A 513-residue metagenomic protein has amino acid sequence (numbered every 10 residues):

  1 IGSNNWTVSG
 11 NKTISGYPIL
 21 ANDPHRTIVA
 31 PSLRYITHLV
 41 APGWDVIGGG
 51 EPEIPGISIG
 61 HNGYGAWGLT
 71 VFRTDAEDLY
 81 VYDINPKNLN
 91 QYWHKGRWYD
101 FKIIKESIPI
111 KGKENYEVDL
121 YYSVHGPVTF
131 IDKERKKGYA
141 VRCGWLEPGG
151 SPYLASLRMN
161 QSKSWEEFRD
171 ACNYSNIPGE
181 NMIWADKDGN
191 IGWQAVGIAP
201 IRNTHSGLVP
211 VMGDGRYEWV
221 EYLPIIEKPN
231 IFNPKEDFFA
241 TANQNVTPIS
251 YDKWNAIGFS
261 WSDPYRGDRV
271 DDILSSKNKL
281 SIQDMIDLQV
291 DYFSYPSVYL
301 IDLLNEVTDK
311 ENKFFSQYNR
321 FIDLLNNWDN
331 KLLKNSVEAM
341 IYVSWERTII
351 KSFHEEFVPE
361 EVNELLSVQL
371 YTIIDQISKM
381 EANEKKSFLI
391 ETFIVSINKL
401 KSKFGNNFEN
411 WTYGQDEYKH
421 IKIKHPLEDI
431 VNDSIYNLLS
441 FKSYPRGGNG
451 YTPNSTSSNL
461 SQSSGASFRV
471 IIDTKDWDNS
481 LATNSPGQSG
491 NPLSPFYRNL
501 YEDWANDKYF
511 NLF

Functional and structural regions predicted by a protein language model:
I1-F513: C-terminal/peripheral segments of proteins
